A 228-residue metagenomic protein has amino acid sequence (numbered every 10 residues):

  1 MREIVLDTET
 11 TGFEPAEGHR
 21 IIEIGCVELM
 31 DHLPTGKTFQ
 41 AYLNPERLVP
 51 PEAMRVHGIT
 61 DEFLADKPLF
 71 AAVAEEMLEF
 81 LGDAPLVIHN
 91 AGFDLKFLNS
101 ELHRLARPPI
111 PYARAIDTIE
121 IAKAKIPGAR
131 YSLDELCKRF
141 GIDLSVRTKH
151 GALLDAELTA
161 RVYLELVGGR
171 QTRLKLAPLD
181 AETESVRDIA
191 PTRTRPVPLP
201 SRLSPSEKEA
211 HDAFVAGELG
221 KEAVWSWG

Functional and structural regions predicted by a protein language model:
M1-A113, K123-I126, E135-K149: Conserved non-catalytic scaffold segment of RNase H-like nuclease domains
A74, R130-L133, K208-H211: Alpha-helix initiation and N-capping motif
P85-A91, F97, E101-L102, S132-R193: Acidic, Mg2+-coordinating catalytic module of metal-dependent nucleases/exonucleases that use a two-metal-ion mechanism
D117: A structured binding-face within diverse protein domains that lines the active/interaction site
P127, H150-L153, P205: Short, well-ordered coil↔helix boundary/capping segments
E165-G228: Acidic two-metal-ion nuclease catalytic site recognized across multiple nuclease folds, prominently DnaQ/RNase D-T
